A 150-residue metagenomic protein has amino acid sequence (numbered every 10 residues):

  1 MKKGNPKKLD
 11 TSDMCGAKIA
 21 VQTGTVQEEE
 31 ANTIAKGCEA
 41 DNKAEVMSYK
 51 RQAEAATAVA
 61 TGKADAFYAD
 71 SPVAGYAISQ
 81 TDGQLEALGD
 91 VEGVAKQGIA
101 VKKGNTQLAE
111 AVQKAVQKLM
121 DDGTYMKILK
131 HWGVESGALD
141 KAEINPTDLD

Functional and structural regions predicted by a protein language model:
K2, S79-Q117, E135-D150: Periplasmic-binding protein-like
K2-I19: Flexible hinge/capping segments at coil-to-helix
K2-K3, Q22-T25, R51-Q52, Y68-G75 (+2 more regions): Beta->alpha turn/N-cap motifs
P6-L9, V46-A58, A95: Short helix-initiation/N-cap motifs at beta->coil->alpha
D13-C15, D70, G104-K118, T124-I128: Short amphipathic alpha-helical coupling segments at ligand-binding clamshell hinges and other catalytic/signaling
M14, V59-A60, I99, V112: Hydrophobic residues within well-ordered alpha-helices
V26-V46, A87, Q117-D150: Ligand-binding clefts/hinges and TM-proximal coupling segments of bilobed small-molecule sensing domains
N32-G37, A58-G93: A ligand-binding cleft/hinge motif common to bilobed small-molecule-binding domains
